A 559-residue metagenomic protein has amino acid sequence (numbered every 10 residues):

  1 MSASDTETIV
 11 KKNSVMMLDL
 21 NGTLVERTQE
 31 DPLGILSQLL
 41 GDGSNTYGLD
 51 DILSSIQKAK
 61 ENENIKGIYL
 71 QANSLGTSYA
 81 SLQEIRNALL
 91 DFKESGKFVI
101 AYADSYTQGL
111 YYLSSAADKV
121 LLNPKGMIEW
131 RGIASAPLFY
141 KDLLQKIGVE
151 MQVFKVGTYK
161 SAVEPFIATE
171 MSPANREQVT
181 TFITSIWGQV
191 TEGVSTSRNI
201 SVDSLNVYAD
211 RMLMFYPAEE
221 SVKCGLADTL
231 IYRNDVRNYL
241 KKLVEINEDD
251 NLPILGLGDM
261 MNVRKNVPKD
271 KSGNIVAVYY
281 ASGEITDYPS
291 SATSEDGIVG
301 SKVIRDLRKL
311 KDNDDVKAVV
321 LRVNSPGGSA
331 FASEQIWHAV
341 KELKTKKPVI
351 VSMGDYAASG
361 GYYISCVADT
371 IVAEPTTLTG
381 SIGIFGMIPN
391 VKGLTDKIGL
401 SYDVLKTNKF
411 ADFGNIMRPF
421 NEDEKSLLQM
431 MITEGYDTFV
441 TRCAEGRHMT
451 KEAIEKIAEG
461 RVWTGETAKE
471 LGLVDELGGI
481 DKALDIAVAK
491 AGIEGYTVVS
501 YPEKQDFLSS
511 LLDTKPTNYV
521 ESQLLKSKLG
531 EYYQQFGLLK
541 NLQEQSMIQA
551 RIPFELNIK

Functional and structural regions predicted by a protein language model:
M1-L33, M127, I133-A136, L144-A162 (+2 more regions): Hydrophobic targeting/anchoring helices
E7-I9, S14-P137, P268-L394: Cleft-lining beta-strand/loop regions that shape enzyme active-site pockets
Y102-D104, F154-V156, S352, L405-T407 (+1 more regions): Conserved beta-strand termini and adjacent loop/short-helix elements that scaffold enzyme active sites in alpha/beta
K141-K241, K392, D396-L477, D481-A487 (+1 more regions): Charged, glycine-interspersed solvent-exposed loop segments at helix/strand-loop junctions that cap or gate access
T196-S197, D228-I275, F385, V440-G446 (+1 more regions): C-terminal long alpha-helix characteristic of the crotonase
K271-V276, Y280-N313, M431, P502-K559: Intrinsic disorder and flexible/low-complexity segments
Y280-G283, V323-S325, M353-D355, A368 (+10 more regions): Active-site proximal loops enriched in glycine and acidic residues that flank catalytic Cys/His/Asp and coordinate
A330-Q335, T467-E470, L512-T514: Short glycine/threonine-rich loop-to-helix capping motif typified by GTGT followed within a few residues by an Asp-Pro
